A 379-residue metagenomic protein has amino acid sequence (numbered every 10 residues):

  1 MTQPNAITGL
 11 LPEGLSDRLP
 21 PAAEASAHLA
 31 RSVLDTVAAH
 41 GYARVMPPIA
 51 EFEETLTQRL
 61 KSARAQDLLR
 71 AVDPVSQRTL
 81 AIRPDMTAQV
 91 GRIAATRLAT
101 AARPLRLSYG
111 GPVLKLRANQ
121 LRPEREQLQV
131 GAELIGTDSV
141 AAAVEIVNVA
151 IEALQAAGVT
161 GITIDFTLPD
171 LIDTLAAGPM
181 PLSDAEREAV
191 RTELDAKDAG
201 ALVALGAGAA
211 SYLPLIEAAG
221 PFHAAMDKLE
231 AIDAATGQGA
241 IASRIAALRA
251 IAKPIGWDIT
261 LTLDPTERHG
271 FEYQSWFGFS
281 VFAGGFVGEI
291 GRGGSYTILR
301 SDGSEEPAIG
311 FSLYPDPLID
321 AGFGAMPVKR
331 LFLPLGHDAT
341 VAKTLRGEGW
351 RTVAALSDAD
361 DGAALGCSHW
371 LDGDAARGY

Functional and structural regions predicted by a protein language model:
M1-R83, A88, V144: TRNA-binding/sensing appendages of the translation machinery
T2, A22-H40, E51-F52, T87-T100 (+2 more regions): Positively charged, Gly/Ser-enriched RNA/tRNA-binding surfaces
I49-A65, T167-A177, E267-W276, D360: Beta-rich nucleic-acid/ligand-interaction surfaces
D67-V75, M180-L205: Acidic, His- and aromatic-enriched active-site or binding-groove loops in soluble protein domains that engage sugars
I82, T167, L313: A conserved hydrophobic position in a structured secondary element of the catalytic/binding core that shapes
L134, D138, A142, D165 (+3 more regions): Cap/lid and interdomain-hinge subdomains that line or gate substrate/regulatory clefts in soluble alpha/beta enzymes
V149-A157, D170-M180: Hydrophobic mid-domain F-helix/FG-region of cytochrome P450s
T163-T167, L333-P334: Short internal beta-strands
